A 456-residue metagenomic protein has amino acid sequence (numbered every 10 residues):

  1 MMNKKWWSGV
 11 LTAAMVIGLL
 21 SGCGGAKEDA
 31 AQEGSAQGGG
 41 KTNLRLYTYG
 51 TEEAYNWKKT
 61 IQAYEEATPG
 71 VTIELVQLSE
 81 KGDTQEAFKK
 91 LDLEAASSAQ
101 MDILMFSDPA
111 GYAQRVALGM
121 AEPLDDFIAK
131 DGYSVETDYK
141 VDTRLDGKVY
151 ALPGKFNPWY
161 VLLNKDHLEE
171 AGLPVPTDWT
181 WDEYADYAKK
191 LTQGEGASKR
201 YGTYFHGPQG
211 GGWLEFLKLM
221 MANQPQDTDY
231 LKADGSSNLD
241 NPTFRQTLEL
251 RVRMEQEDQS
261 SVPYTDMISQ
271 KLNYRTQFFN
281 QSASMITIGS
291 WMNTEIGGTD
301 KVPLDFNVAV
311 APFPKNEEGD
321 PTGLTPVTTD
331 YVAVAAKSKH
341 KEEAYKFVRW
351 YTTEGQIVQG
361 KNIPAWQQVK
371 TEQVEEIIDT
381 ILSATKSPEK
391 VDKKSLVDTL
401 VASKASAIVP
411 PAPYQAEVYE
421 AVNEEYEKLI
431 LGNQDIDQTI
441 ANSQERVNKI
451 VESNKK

Functional and structural regions predicted by a protein language model:
N3-A113, L118, A129, Y133 (+7 more regions): Conserved N-terminal structural module of periplasmic/extracytoplasmic solute-binding proteins
N43-L44, A67-K81, G172-V175, S236 (+3 more regions): A local structural motif
L78-K90, W179-E183, Y264-F279: Short helix-initiation/N-cap motifs at beta->coil->alpha
E94-F106, M120-E122, F279-I288, F306: Alpha-to-beta junction loops
S107-P158, A309-P312: Hinge/lid segment of periplasmic solute-binding proteins
D146-G154, W159, E183-S237, Y274 (+1 more regions): Extracytoplasmic/periplasmic solute-binding protein
A188, A233-D266, F313-N316: Glycine-centered hinge/linker elements that transmit conformational signals in sensory and ligand-binding systems
N293-P303, E317-A421: C-terminal lobe and pocket-closing loops of periplasmic/extracytoplasmic Venus-flytrap solute-binding proteins
